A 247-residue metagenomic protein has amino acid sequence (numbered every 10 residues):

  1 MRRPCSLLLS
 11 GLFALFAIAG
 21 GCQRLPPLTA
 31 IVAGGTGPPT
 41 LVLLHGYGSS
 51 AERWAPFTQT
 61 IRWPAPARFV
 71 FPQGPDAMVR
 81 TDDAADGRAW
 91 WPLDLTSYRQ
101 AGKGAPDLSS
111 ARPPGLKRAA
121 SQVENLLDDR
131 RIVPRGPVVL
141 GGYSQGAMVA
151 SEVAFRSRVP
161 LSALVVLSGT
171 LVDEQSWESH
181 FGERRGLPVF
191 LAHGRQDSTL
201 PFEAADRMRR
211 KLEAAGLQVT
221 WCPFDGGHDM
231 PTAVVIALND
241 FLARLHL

Functional and structural regions predicted by a protein language model:
M1-L9: Bacterial N-terminal signal peptides that target proteins for export
F13-P26: Bacterial Sec-dependent signal peptides at the C-terminal "C-region" and cleavage site
R24-R135: Serine-hydrolase catalytic machinery in alpha/beta-hydrolase-like enzymes
H45-Y47, V138-Y143, G194: Conserved alpha/beta-hydrolase "nucleophile elbow" surrounding the catalytic nucleophile
V139, A163-V165: Residue in the alpha/beta-hydrolase core beta-strand immediately N-terminal to the catalytic nucleophile
G142-G146, A150: Gly/Ala-rich beta-loop-alpha elbow adjacent to hydrolase catalytic centers
E152-A163: Conserved hydrolase catalytic core segment
V166-R244: The feature captures the conserved acid-bearing segment of alpha/beta-hydrolase catalytic domains
